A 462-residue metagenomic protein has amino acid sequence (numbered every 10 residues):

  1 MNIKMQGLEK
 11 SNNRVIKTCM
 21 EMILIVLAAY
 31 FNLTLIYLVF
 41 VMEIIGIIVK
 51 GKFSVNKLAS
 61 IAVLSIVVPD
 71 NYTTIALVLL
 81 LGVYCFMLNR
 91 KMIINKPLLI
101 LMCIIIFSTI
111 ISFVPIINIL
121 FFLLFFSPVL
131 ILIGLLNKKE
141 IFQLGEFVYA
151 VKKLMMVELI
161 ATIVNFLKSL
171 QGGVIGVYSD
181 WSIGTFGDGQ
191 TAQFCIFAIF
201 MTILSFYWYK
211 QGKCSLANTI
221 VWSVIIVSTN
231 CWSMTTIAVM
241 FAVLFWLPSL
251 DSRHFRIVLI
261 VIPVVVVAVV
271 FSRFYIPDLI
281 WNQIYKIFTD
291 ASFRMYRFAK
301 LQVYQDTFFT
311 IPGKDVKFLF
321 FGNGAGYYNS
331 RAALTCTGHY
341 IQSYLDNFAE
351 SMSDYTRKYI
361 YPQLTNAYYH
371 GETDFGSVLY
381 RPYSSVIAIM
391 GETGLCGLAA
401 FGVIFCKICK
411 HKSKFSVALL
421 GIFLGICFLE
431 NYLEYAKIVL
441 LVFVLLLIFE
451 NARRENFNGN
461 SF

Functional and structural regions predicted by a protein language model:
M1-D290, R381-N460: Hydrophobic transmembrane helix bundles of membrane-integrated enzymes that assemble and modify cell-envelope
F121-L144, H254, Y296-C336: Cytoplasmic juxtamembrane interface segments
Q211-G212, A299-L301, G371-E372: Short, motif-level signal for alpha-helix interfacial/capping segments enriched in acidic residues and aromatics/proline
T289-R297: Active-site rim elements
V303-F375, C396-G397: TM-adjacent membrane-interface loops and short helices in multi-pass inner/ER membrane proteins
G376-Y380: Membrane-proximal lumenal/periplasmic loop motifs of glycosylation machinery
